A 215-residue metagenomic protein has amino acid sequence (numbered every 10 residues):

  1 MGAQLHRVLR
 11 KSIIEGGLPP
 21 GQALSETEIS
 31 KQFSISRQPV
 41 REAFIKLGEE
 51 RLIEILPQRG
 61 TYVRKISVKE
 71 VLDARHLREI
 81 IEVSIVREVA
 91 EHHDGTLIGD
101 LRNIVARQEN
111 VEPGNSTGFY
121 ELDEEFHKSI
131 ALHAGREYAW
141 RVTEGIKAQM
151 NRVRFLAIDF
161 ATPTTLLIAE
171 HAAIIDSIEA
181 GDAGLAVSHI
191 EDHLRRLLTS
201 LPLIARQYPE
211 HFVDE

Functional and structural regions predicted by a protein language model:
M1-E91, T96-L97, L198, P202-E215: Short linear motifs at protein or domain termini
P20, S36, H76, T117 (+3 more regions): Generic secretory/membrane-interface signal
Q58, I81, N103, L166-A169: Alpha-helix N-cap/N′ positions at the starts of helices
E91-L156, I168-D176, L185-R196: Conserved amphipathic alpha-helical segments that form helical-bundle/coiled-coil interaction surfaces
D159-P163: Solvent-exposed loop and edge beta-strand segments that line ligand/cofactor-binding and catalytic clefts
